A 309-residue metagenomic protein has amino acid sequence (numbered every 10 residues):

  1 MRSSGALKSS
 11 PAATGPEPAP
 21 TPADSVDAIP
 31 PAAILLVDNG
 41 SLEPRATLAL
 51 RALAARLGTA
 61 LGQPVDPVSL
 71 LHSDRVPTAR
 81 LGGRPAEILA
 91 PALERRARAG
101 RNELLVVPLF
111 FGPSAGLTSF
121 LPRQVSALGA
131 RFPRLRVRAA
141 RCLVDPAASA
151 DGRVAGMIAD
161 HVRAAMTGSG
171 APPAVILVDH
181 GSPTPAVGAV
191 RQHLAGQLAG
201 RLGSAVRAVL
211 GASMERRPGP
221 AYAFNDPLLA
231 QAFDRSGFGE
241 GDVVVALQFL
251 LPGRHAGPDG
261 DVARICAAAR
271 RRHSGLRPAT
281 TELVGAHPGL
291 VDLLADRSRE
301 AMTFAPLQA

Functional and structural regions predicted by a protein language model:
M1-A309: Extended amphipathic ligand-handling, pore-lining, and cofactor/metal-binding catalytic surfaces
